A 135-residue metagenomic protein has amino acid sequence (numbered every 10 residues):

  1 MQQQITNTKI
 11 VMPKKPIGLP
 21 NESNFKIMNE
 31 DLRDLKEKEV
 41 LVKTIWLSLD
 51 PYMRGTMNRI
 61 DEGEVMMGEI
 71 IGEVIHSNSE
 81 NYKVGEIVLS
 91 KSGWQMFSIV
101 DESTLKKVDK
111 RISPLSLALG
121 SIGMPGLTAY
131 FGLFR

Functional and structural regions predicted by a protein language model:
M1-T6, P13: Basic/polar N-terminal segments that are highly enriched at the extreme N-terminus, encompassing both cleavable
K9, T44, A129: Terminal peptide-recognition signature
P16-E22, P51-Y52: Short N-terminal binding/cap micro-motifs at the start of the first secondary-structure element
L19-D31: Short glycine/threonine/proline-enriched tight-turn/helix- or strand-capping micro-motif at secondary-structure
D31-L49, M53-W94: Glycine-rich beta-strand-centered segment in the early N-terminal region that forms part of a ligand/cofactor-binding
G68-E69, V84-R135: NAD(P)H dinucleotide-binding glycine-rich loop of Rossmann-like/cofactor-binding domains, especially the beta1-alpha1
